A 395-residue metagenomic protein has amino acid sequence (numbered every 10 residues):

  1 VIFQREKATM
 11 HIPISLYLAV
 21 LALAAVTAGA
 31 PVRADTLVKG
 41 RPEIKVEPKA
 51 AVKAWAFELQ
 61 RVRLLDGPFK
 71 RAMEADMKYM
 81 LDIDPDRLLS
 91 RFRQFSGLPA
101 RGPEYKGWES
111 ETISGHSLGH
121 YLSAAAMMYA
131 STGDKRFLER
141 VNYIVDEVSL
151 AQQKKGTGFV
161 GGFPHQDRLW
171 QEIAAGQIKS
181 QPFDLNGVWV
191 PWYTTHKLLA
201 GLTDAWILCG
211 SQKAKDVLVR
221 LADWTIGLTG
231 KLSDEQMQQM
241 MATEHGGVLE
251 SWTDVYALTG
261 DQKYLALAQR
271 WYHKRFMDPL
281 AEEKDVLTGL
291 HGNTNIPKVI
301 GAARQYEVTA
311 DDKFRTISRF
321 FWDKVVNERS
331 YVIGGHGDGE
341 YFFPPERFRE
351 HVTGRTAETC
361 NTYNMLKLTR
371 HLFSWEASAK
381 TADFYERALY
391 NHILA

Functional and structural regions predicted by a protein language model:
V1-T9: Short, Lys/Arg-enriched N-terminal segments with co-localized hydrophobic residues within the first ~10-30 amino acids
F3, P13-S15, R33: Residues marking helix boundaries in flexible regions
F3-Q4, V26-A28, V38: Intrinsically disordered, low-complexity segments enriched in small/polar residues
S15-A28: Bacterial N-terminal signal peptides
V32-A395: Glycan-recognition and catalytic cores of secretory/periplasmic carbohydrate-active enzymes
